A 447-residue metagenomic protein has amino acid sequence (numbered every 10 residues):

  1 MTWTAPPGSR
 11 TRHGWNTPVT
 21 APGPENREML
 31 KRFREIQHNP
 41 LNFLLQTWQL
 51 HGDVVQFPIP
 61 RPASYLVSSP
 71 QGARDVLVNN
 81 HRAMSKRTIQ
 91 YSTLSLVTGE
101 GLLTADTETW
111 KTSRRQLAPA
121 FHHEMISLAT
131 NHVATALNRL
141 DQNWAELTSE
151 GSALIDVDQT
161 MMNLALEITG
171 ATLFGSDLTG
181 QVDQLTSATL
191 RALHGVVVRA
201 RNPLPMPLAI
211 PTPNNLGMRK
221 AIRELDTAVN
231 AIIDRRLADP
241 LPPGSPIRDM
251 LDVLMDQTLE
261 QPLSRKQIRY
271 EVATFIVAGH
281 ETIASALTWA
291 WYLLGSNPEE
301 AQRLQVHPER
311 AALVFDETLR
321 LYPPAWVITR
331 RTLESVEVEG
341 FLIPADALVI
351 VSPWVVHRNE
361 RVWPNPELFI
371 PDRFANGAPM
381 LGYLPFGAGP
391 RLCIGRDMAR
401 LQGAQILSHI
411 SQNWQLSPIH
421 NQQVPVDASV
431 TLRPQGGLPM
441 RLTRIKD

Functional and structural regions predicted by a protein language model:
T2-A21, S85-Y91, T109, M125-S285: Cytochrome P450 heme-thiolate monooxygenase catalytic core
T2-E108, T112, A134-R139, T179-G180 (+1 more regions): N-terminal membrane-proximal hinge/A-helix region immediately C-terminal to the signal-anchor transmembrane segment
T2-S9, T17, W48, L137 (+5 more regions): Cytochrome P450 proximal C-terminal region
R32-G52, P308-F341, E360: Conserved cytochrome P450 K-helix E-x-x-R motif and the immediately C-terminal K′/meander segment
P240-I247, A301-E309, L321-G340, I350 (+3 more regions): Cytochrome P450 fold signature focused on the C-terminal beta-domain
T282-Q305, D397-Q412: Cytochrome P450 catalytic-core helices
V351-G377: Conserved cytochrome P450 K-helix/beta-meander segment immediately N-terminal to the heme-binding cysteine loop
